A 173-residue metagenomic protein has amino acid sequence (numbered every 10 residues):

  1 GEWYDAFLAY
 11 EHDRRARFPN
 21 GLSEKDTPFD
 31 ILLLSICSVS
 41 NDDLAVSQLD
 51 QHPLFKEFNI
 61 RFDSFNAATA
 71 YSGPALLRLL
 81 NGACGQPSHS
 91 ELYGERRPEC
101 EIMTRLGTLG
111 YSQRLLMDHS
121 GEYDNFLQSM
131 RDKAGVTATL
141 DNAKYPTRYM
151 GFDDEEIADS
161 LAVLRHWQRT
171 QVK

Functional and structural regions predicted by a protein language model:
G1-E2: Short, aromatic- and glycine-rich surface loops/edge beta-strands on solvent-exposed regions
D5-L8: N-terminal regions that are enriched for targeting/export leaders and immediately downstream pro/stem segments
H12-K173: Active-site-proximal alpha/beta segments of enzymes that process anionic O-linked groups
